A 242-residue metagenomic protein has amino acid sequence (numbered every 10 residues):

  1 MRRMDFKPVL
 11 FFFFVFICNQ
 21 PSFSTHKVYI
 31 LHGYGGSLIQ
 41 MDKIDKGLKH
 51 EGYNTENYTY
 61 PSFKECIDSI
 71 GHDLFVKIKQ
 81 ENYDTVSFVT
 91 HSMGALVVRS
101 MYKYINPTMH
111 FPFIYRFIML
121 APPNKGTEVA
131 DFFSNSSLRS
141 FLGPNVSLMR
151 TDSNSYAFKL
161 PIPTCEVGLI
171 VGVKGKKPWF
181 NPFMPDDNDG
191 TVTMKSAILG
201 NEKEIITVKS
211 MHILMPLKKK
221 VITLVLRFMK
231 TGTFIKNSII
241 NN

Functional and structural regions predicted by a protein language model:
M1-V9: Bacterial N-terminal signal peptides that target proteins for export
P8-I17: Sec-dependent N-terminal signal peptides
Q20-S24: Sec/Tat signal peptide C-region and signal peptidase I cleavage site
H26-Y34, T55-P61, E65-T164: Serine-dependent carboxylesterase/thioesterase catalytic core of lipase-like alpha/beta-hydrolase/SGNH enzymes
S37-K43: The serine-hydrolase catalytic nucleophile loop
D42, S69-I70, T127-F133, P178-F183 (+1 more regions): Short aromatic-enriched loop/helix-cap "lid" or pocket-rim segments at secondary-structure transitions that line
K43-Y53: A short, Lys/Arg-enriched amphipathic alpha-helix followed by its capping loop at the start of a domain
P161-N242: C-terminal catalytic-base region of ester-bond hydrolases, centering on the histidine of the charge-relay
